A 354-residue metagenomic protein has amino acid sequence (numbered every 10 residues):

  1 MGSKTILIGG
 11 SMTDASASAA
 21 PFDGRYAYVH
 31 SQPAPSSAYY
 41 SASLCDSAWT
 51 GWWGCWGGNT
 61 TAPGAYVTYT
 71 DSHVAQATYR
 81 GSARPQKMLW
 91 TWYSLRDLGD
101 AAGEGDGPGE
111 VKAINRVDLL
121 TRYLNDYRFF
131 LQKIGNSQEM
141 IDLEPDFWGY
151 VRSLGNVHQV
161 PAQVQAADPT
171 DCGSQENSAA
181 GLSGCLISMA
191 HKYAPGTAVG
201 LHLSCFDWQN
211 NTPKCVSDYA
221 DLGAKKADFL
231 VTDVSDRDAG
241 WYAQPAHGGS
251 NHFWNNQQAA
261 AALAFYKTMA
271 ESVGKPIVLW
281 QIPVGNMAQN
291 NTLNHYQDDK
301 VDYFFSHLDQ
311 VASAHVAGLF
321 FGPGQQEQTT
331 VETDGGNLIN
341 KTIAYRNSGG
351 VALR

Functional and structural regions predicted by a protein language model:
M1-A15, D23-G24, V29-H30, K87-M88 (+2 more regions): Substrate-binding cleft of secreted/luminal carbohydrate-active enzymes
K4-A17, P33-A34, T60-Y69, L98 (+7 more regions): Acidic-and-aromatic substrate-binding clefts and catalytic sites of carbohydrate-active enzymes
G9-D14, T68-A75, G184, N210-A220 (+2 more regions): Alpha-helical scaffolding within the catalytic cores of extracellular/periplasmic polymer-degrading hydrolases
A15-A20, D71-P85, Q132-G135, H191-A194 (+3 more regions): Acidic (Asp/Glu)-rich catalytic clusters
A20-S37, V216-N256: Aromatic- and acid-rich polysaccharide-binding/catalytic face of secreted or lumenal carbohydrate-active enzymes
H30, A34-S188, K192-G196: Substrate-binding cleft of extracellular glycoside hydrolase catalytic domains
G107-I114, Q209-K226, N290-V311: Short, electropositive alpha-helical surface patch
D142-E144, T170-K214, T232, G274-M287: Aromatic-lined carbohydrate-recognition surfaces of secreted/lumenal glycan-active proteins
